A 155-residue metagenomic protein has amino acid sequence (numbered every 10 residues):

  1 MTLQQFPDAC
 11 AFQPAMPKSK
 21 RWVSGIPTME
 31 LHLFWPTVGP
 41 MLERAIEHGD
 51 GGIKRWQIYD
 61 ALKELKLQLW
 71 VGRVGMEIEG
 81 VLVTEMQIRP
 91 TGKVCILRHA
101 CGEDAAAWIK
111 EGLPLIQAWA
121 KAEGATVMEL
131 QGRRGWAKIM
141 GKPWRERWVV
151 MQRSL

Functional and structural regions predicted by a protein language model:
T2-I53: Short amphipathic alpha-helix that is part of the acyltransferase structural core
T2-Q4, L130-L155: Active-site/acyl-donor-binding loops of N-acyltransferases
P40-I53, R89-A100, Q152-L155: Long, low-complexity, intrinsically disordered polar/charged segments
I46-L69: Active-site rim helix/loop that mediates acceptor-substrate recognition in acyltransferases
Y59-D60, E85-Q87, A118: Short, flexible, glycine/charge-rich loop motifs used to bind or transfer phosphoryl groups or to couple energy/partner
E64-A106: Conserved donor-binding loop and adjoining core beta-sheet/short helix segment in diverse acyl/aminoacyl transferases
P90-G141: Acyl-donor binding region in acyl/amide transferases
